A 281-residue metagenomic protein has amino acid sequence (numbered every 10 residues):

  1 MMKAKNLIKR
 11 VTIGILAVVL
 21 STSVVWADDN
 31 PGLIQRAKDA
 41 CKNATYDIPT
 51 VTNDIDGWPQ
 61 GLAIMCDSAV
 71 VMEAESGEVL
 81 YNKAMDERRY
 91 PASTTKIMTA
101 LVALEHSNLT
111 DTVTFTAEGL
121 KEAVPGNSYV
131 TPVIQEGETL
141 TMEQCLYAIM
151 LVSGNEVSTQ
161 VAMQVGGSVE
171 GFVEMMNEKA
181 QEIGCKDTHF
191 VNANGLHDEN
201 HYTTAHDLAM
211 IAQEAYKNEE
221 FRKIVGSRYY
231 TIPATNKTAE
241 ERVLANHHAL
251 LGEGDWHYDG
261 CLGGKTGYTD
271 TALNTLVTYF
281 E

Functional and structural regions predicted by a protein language model:
K5-A27: Sec-dependent N-terminal signal peptides of Gram-positive bacterial secreted proteins and lipoproteins
V18, T22, S153-E156, H257: Short secondary-structure junctions and interdomain/linker hinges
T22, S107-D111, T275: Ubiquitous "structural anchor" signal
A27-H206, Q213-E219: Active-site-adjacent loops and short helices of periplasmic peptidoglycan-processing enzymes
C185-K186, H197-E281: Domain-terminus/edge residues, biased toward the C-terminal soluble/receptor-binding domains of extracytoplasmic
